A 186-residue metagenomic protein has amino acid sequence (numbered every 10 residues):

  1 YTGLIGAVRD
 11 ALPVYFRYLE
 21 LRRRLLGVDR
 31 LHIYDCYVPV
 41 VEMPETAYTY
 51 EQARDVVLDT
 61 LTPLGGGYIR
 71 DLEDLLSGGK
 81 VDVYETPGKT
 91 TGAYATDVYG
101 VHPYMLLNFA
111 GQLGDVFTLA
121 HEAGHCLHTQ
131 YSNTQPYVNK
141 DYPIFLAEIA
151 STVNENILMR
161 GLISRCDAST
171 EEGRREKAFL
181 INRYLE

Functional and structural regions predicted by a protein language model:
Y1-E186: Cation-handling catalytic/transport regions enriched in His/Asp/Glu
